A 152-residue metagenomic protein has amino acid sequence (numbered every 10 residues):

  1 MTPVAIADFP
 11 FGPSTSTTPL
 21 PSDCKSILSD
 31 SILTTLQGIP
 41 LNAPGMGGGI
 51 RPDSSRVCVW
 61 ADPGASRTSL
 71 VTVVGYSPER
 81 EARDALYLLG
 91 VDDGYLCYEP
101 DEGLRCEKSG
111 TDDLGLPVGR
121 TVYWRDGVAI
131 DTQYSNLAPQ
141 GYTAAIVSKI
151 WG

Functional and structural regions predicted by a protein language model:
M1-D53, T143-V147: N-terminal "mature-domain start" segment
T15-T17, L28-L36, A65-V73, L104-K108 (+1 more regions): Extracellular/mature segments of secreted proteins
D23-I27, V57-V59, L96-Y98, R105-E107: Sequence contexts marking disulfide-bonded cysteines in secreted/extracellular proteins
G47, R80-T121: Short Gly/Thr-rich strand-loop-strand
V57-E79: A short acidic-to-branched-hydrophobic micro-motif
W60-P63, K108-S109, Y123-D126: Active-site beta-strand termini and strand-to-loop segments that position acidic
G127-S135: Short, well-ordered beta-strand elements
S135-G152: Surface-exposed amphipathic alpha-helical segments
